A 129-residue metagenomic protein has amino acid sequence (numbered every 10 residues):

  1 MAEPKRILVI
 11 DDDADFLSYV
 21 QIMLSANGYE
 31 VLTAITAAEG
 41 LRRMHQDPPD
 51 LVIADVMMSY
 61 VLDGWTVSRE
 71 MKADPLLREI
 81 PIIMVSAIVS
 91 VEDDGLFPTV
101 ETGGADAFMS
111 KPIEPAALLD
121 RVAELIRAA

Functional and structural regions predicted by a protein language model:
M1-L8, E114-A129: Non-catalytic signal-transmission and effector/linker regions of two-component phosphorelay proteins
I10-D11, A34, V52: Conserved sequence signature across two-component system core domains
A14-L32, L125: Two-component/phosphorelay signaling modules centered on CheY-like receiver
T33-R42, D63-G64: Helix N-cap/capping motif at the beta->alpha junctions
R42, W65-R78: Short amphipathic alpha-helix used as the core "switch/output" element in two-component signaling
D47-I53, M58: Active-site beta3 strand of CheY-like receiver
L62, T66, I88-M109, A116 (+1 more regions): Alpha4 helix (beta4-alpha4-beta5 surface) of REC/receiver domains from two-component response regulators
